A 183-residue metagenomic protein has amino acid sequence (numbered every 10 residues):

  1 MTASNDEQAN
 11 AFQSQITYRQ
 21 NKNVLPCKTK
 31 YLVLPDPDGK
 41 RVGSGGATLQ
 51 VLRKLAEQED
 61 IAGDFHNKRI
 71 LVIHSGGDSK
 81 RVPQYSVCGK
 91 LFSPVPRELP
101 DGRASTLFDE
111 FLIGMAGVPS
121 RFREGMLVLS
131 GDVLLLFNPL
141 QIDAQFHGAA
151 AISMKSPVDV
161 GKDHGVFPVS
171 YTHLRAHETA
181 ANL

Functional and structural regions predicted by a protein language model:
M1-C27, P35: N-terminal anchoring/stem segment of glycosyltransferases
N23-G39, I70, S153-S156, R175: A generic structural motif
G39-Y171: Conserved beta-loop-beta/alpha segment of the NTase-like Rossmann-fold superfamily that binds/positions NTPs
T172-T179: Conserved small/polar residues in nucleotide/adenosyl-binding loops
